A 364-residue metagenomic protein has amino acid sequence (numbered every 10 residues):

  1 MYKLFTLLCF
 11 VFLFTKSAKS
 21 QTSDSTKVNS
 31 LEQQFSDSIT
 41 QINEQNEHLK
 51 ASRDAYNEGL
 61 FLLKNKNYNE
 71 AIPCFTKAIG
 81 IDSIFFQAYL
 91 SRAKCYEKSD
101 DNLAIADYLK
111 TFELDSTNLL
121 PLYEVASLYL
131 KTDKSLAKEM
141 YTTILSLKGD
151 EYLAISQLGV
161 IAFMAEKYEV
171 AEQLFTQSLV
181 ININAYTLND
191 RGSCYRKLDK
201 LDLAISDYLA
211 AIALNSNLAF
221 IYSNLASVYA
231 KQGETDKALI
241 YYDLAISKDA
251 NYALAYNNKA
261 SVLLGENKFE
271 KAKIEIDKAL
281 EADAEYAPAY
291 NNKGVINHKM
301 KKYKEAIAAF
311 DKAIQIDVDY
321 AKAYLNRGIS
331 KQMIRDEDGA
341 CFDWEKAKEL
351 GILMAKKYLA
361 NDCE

Functional and structural regions predicted by a protein language model:
D24-H48, I329-E364: Terminal, low-structured helical/coil segments at or just beyond the last alpha-helical repeat
A51, F85, N118, E151 (+6 more regions): Residue-level recognition of tetratricopeptide repeat
Y56, L60, Q87-K94, L120-S127 (+6 more regions): Conserved alpha-helical positions within TPR/SEL1-like repeat arrays
N65, K98-S99, K131-T132, A165 (+5 more regions): Structural motif corresponding to the intra-repeat A-B loop/turn of tetratricopeptide repeats
A78, K110-T111, T143-I144, Q177-S178 (+5 more regions): Canonical positions in the second alpha-helix
I81, L114, L147, V180-I181 (+5 more regions): Structural marker of alpha-solenoid helical repeat scaffolds
